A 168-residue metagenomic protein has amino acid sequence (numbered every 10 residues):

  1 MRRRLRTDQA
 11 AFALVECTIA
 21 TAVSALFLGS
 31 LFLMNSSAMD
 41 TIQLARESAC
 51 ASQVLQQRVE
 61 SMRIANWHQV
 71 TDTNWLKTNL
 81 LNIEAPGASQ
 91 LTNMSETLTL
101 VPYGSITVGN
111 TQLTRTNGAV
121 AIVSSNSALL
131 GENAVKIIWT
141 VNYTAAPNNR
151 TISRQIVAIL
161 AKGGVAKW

Functional and structural regions predicted by a protein language model:
M1-F12: N-terminal leader/signal peptides at the extreme start of proteins
F12-Q56: Aliphatic-rich helix starts adjacent to a transmembrane/signal segment
R46-W168: Low-complexity, Gly/Pro-rich coil/beta segments used as flexible assembly/activation regions
